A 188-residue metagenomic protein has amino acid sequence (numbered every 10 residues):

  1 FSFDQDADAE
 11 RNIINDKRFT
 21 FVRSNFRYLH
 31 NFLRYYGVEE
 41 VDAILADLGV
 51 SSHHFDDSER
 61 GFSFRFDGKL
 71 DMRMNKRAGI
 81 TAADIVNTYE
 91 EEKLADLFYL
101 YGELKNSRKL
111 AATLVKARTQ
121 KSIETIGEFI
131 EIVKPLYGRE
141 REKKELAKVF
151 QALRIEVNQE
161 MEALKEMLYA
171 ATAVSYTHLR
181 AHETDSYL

Functional and structural regions predicted by a protein language model:
F1-R180, S186: S-adenosyl-L-methionine-dependent methyltransferase catalytic core, i.e., the SAM/SAH-binding region
